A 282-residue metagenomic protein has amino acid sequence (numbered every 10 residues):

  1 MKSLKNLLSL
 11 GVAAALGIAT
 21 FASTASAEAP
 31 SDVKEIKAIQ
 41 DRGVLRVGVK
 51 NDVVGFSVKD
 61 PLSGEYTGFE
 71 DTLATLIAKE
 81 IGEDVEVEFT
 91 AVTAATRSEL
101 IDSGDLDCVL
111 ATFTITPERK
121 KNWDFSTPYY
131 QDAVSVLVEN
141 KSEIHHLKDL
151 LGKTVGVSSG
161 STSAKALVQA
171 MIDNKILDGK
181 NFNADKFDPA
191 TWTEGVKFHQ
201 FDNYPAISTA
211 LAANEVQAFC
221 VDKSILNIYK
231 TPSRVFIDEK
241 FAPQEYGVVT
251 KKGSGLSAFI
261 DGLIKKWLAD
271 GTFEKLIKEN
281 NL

Functional and structural regions predicted by a protein language model:
A27-A111, D270, K275, E279: Extracytoplasmic small-molecule ligand-binding "clamshell" domains of the periplasmic binding protein/Venus flytrap
E28-R42, T162-G195, N227, T231-K240 (+1 more regions): Ligand-binding clefts/hinges and TM-proximal coupling segments of bilobed small-molecule sensing domains
D32, V87-E99, S142, N181-T209: Short helix-initiation/N-cap motifs at beta->coil->alpha
A38, V138-V155, D178-G179, A258: Flexible hinge/capping segments at coil-to-helix
V44-V49, Y66-T67, K148-D178: Short loop->beta-strand "edge-of-pocket" segments that line small-molecule binding or catalytic clefts across diverse
N51, Y130-K141, T191, K223-K265 (+1 more regions): Periplasmic-binding protein-like
T75, K79, E86-D149, S233-K240: Acidic, polar ligand-binding/catalytic clefts
T96, F113-N122, K165-Q169, D173-N174 (+1 more regions): A ligand-binding cleft/hinge motif common to bilobed small-molecule-binding domains
